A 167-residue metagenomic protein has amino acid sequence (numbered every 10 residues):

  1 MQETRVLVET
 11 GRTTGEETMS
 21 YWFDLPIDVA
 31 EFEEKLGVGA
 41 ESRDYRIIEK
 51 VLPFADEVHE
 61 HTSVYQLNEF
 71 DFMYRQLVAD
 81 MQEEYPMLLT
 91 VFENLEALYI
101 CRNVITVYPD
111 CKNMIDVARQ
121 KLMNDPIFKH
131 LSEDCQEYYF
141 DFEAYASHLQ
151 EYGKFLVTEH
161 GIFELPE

Functional and structural regions predicted by a protein language model:
M1-S42: N-terminal ordered "arm"
V6, Y21, Y45, L156 (+1 more regions): A broad, low-specificity signal marking well-ordered, structured residues that form hydrophobic/aromatic
E9-G15, L52, E159-H160, P166-E167: Short, flexible beta-strand-to-coil junctions
T14, V29-E33, P53, A146 (+1 more regions): A generic structural micro-environment signature that highlights single residues at secondary-structure boundaries
K35-P126: Mixed-charge (acidic/basic) macromolecular-recognition segments
R119-E167: Acidic, proline/glycine-rich low-complexity IDRs
